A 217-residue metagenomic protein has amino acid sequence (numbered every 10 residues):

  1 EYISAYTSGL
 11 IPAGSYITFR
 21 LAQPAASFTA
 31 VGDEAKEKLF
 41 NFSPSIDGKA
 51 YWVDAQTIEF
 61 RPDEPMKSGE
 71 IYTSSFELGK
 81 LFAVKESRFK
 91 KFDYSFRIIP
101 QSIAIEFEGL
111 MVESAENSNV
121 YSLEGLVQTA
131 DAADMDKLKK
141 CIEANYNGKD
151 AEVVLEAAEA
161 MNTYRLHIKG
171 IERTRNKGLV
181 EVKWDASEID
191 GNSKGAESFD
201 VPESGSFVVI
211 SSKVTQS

Functional and structural regions predicted by a protein language model:
E1-S217: Acidic, low-complexity Ser/Thr/Gly/Pro-rich repeat segments typical of extracellular/periplasmic and surface-exposed
